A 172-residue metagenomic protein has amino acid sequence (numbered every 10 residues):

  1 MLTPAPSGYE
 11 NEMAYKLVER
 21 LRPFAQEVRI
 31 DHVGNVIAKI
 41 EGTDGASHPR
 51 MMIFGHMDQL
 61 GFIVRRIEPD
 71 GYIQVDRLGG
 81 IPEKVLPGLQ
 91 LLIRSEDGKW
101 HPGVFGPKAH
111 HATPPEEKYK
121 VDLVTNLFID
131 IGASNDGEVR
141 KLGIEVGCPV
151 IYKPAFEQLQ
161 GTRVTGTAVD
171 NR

Functional and structural regions predicted by a protein language model:
M1-R172: N-terminal hydrophobic/helix-forming segments and targeting peptides
